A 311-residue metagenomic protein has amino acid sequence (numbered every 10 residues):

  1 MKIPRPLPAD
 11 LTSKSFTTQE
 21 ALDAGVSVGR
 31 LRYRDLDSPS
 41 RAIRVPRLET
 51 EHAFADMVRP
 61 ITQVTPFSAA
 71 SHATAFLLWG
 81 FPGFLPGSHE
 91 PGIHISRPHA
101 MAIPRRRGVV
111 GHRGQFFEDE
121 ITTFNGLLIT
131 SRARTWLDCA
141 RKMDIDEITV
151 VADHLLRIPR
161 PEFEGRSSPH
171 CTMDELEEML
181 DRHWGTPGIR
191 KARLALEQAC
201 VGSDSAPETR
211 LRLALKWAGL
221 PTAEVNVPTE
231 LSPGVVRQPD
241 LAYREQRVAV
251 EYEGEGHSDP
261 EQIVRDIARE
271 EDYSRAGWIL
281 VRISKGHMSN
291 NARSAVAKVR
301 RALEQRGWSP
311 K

Functional and structural regions predicted by a protein language model:
M1-G188, Q305, S309-K311: Short gly/ser-rich loop at a beta-strand->alpha-helix junction or flexible surface loop bordering the NTP-binding
A9, E20, G25, P159-K311: Surface segments flanking catalytic/ligand-binding clefts of nucleic-acid enzymes
